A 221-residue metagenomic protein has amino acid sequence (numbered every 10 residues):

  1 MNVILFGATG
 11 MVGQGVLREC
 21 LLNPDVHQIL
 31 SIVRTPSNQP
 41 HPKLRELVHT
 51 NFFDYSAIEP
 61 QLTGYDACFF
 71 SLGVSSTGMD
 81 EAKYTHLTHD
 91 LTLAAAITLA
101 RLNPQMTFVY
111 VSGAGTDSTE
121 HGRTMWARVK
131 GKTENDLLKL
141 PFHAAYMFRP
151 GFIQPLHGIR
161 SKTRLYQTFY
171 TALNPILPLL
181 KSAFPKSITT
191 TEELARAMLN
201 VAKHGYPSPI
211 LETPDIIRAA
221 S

Functional and structural regions predicted by a protein language model:
V3-I4, N38, R45-L102, D117: NAD(P)H-binding glycine-rich loop region in Rossmannoid oxidoreductase-like domains and their noncatalytic homologs
V3-N23: N-terminal Rossmann NAD(P)H-binding glycine-rich loop of SDR-like oxidoreductase domains
G7, L72, V109-S112, R149-G151: Active-site beta-alpha turn of Rossmann-fold NAD(P)-dependent dehydrogenases/reductases
L22, P42, S118-P209, P214 (+1 more regions): Oxidoreductase cofactor-interface core, primarily capturing Rossmann-like NAD(P)-dependent enzymes
L30: Conserved beta-strand positions in the Rossmann-like core of class I SAM-dependent methyltransferases
V33-T35, A82, H86-A127, K132 (+2 more regions): Conserved Rossmann-fold NAD(P)-dependent oxidoreductase catalytic core, especially the SDR/UDP-sugar
